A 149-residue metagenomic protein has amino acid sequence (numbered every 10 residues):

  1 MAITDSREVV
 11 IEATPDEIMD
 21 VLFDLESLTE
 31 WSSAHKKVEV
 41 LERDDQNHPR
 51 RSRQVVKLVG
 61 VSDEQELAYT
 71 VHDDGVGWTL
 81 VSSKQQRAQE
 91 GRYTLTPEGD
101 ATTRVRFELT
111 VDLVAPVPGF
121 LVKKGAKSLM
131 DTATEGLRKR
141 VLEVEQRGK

Functional and structural regions predicted by a protein language model:
M1-N47: Hydrophobic ligand-binding cavity/cleft-lining segments
A2-V10, H35, P49-R51, E64 (+3 more regions): Intrinsic-disorder/low-complexity, polar/charged segments enriched in Ser/Thr/Lys/Arg/Asp/Glu/Gln
V9, V56, S128: A short glycine-/small-residue-rich loop at the edge of a beta-strand within enzyme catalytic domains
F23, E90, V117-L121: Generic recognition of short, well-ordered alpha-helical segments
T29-E30, E42-D44, V55-T102, T110-D112 (+3 more regions): Hydrophobic-ligand binding "helix-grip"
K37-L41, R50, K124-K127, R140-V141: Juxtamembrane/interface motifs at transmembrane-helix termini
T110-T132: A short acidic/glycine-rich loop-to-helix N-cap element
